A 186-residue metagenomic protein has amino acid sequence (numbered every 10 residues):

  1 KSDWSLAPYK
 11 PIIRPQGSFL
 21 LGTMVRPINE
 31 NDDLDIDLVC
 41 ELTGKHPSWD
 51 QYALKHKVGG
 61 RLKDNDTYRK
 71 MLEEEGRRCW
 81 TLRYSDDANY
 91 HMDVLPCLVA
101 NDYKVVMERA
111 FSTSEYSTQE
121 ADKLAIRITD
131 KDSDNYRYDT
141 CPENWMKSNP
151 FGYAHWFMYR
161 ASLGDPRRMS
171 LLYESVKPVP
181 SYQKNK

Functional and structural regions predicted by a protein language model:
K1-R14, A154-W156, R160-K186: The feature captures the alpha-helical scaffold/lid subdomain characteristic of nucleotidyltransferase
D3-P8, R14, L21, P27 (+1 more regions): Conserved catalytic core of two-metal-ion nucleotidyltransferases
I13-F19, I36-C40: Long, contiguous hydrophobic alpha-helical segments, chiefly transmembrane helices and signal peptides
R26-D37, K147-S148, Y159-L171: Short, compositionally biased low-complexity segments
R26-Q51, L95: Catalytic metal-binding acidic patch
H46, H56, H91, Y136-Y138 (+3 more regions): Histidine (H) residue identity feature
N135-Y138, E143-D165: Core active-site phosphate/anionic-ligand binding loop and the adjoining beta-turn-alpha structural block in enzyme
